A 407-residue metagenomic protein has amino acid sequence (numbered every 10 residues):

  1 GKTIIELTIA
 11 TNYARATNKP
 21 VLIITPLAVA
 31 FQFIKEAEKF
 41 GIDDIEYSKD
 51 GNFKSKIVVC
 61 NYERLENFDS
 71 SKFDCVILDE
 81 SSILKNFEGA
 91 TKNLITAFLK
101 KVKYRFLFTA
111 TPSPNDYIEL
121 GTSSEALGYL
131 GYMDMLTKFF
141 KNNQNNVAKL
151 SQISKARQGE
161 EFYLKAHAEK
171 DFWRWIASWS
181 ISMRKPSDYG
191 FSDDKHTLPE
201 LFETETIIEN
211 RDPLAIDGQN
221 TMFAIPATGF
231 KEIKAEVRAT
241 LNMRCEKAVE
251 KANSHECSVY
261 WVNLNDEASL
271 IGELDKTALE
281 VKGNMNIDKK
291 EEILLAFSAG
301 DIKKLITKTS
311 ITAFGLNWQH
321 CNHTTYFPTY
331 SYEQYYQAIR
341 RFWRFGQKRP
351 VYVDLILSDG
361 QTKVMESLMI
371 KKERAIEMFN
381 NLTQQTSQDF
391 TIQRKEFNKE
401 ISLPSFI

Functional and structural regions predicted by a protein language model:
I5-T8, N18-K39, P114-E119, L264-N265: Conserved Walker A/P-loop ATP-binding site and its immediately adjacent core in helicase/helicase-like ATPase domains
N18-P20, K39, K54, C75 (+2 more regions): Conserved P-loop NTPase motor "coupling/switch" region that bridges the ATPase
A28-G51, L130: Conserved helix-turn-beta segment of the N-terminal RecA-like "Helicase ATP-binding" lobe in SF1/SF2 helicases
F53-N67, F297-F314: Conserved two-lobed SF2 helicase motor
D74-C75, T122, N317-P328, V351-D354: A short beta-strand element within the Helicase C-terminal
E236-N263: Conserved interdomain hinge at the start of the Helicase C-terminal
V259-W261, S269, T277-T312: Conserved helicase ATPase core of P-loop NTP-dependent helicases/translocases
Y330-I407: A conserved SF2-helicase RecA2
